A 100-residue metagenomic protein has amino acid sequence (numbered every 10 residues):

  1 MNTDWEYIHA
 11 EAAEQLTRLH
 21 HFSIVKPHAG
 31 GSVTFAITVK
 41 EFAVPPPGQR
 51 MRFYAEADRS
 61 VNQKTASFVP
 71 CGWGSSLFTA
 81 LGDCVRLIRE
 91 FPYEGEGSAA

Functional and structural regions predicted by a protein language model:
M1-A36: Negatively charged, low-complexity tracts enriched in Asp/Glu with abundant Ser/Thr
M1-T3, R89-A100: Short intrinsically disordered terminal tails
E14, L19-V25, F42, L87 (+1 more regions): Surface-exposed polar/charged interaction patches
V33-P46: Broad, structure-driven detector of short, well-ordered beta-strand segments within folded domains
T38, A57-R59, G82: Short stretches within intrinsically disordered, low-complexity N-terminal or propeptide regions
P45-Y54: Short, flexible loop/turn motifs enriched in small residues
D58-T79: A short, exposed loop/beta-hairpin motif centered on an aromatic-Gly-Thr core
S76, A80-I88: Stable alpha-helical structural segments in soluble proteins, enriched in small hydrophobic residues
